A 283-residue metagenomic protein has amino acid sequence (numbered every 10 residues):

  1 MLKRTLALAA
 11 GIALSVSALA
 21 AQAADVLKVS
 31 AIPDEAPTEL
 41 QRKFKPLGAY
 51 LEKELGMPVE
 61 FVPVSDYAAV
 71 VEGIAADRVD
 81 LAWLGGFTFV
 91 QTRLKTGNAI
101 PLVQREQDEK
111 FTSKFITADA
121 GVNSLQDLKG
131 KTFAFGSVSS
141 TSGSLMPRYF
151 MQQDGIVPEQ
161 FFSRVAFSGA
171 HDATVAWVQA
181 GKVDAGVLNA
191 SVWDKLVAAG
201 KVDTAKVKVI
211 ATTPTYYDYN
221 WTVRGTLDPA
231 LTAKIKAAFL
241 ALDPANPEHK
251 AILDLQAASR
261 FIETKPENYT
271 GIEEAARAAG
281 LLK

Functional and structural regions predicted by a protein language model:
A9-S17: Bacterial N-terminal signal peptides
A18-A23: Boundary at the C-terminal end of the N-terminal hydrophobic targeting segment
A24-A31, E35-P46, Y216-D218, T222-K283: An extracytoplasmic/periplasmic, membrane-proximal ligand-sensing/linker region
A24-T88: Extracytoplasmic small-molecule ligand-binding "clamshell" domains of the periplasmic binding protein/Venus flytrap
A68-A82, K95-T96, Q126, A170-S191: Short helices/loops that flank or line small-molecule/ion binding pockets
L102-S124, W221-R224: Hydrophobic/proline-rich hinge and linker segments of small-molecule sensing/allosteric domains, predominantly
T117-S137: Flexible hinge/capping segments at coil-to-helix
K131-A230: Pocket-lining segment of extracytoplasmic ligand-binding domains
